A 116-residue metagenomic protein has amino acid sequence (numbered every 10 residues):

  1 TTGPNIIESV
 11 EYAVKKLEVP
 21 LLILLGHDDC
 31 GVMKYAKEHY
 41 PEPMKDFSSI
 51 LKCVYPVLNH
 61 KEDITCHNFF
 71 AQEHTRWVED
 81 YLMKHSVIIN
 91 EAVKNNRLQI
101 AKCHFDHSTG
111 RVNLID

Functional and structural regions predicted by a protein language model:
T1-L17, G31-D116: Divalent-metal-activated hydrolytic enzyme cores
P20: Short acidic/polar active-site loop segments enriched in Thr and Asp
